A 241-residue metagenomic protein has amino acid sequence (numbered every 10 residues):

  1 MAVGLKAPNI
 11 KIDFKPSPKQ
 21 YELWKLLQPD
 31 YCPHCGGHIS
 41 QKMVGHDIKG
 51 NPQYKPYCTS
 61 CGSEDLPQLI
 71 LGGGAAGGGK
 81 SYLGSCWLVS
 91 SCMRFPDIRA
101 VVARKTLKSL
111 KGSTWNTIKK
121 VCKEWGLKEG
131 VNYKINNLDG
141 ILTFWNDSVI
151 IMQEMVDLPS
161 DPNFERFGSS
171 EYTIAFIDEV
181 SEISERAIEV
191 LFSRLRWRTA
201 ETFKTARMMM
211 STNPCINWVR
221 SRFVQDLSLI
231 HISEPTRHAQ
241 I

Functional and structural regions predicted by a protein language model:
M1-L229, S233-R237: Phosphate/NTP-binding elements of NTP-utilizing enzymes
I241: Cytosolic catalytic cores of cyclic-nucleotide second-messenger enzymes
